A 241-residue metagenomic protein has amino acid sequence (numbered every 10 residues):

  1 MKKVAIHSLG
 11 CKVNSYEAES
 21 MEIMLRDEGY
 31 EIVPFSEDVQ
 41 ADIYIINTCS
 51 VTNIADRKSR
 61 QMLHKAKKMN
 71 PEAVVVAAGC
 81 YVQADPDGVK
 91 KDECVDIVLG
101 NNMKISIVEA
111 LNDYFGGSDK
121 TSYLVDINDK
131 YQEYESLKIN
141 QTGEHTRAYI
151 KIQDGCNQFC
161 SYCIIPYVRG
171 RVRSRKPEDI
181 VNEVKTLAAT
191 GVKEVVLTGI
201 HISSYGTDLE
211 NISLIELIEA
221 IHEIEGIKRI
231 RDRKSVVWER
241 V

Functional and structural regions predicted by a protein language model:
M1-S204, E219: Proteins enriched for Cys/Gly/acidic motifs involved in redox and nucleic-acid/cofactor modification
V76-A77, I230-R233: Short catalytic-loop micro-motif centered on adjacent basic/acidic residues
E133-E135, L214, D232: Aromatic-residue hotspot detector
G206-E210: Short acidic, glycine/serine/threonine-rich loops at helix termini
N211-I230: Alpha-helix-loop-beta-strand connector modules within alpha/beta enzyme cores
K234-V241: Conserved small/polar residues in nucleotide/adenosyl-binding loops
